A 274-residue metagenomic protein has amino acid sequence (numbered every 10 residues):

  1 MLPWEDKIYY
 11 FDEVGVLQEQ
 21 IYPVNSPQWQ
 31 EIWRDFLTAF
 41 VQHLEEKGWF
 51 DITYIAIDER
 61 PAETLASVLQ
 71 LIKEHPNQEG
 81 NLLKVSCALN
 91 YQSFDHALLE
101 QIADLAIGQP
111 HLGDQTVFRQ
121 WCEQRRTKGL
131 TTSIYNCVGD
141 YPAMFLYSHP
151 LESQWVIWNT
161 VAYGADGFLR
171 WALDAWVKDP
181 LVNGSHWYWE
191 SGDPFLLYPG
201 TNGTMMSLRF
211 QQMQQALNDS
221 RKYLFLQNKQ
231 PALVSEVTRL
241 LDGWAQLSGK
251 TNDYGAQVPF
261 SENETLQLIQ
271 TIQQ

Functional and structural regions predicted by a protein language model:
M1-L83, C87-E100, D174-V177, Q246-L247 (+1 more regions): Aromatic-lined carbohydrate-binding surfaces of glycoside hydrolases
R60-L65, Q92-D95, G108-V117, Y141-L146 (+2 more regions): Acidic-and-aromatic substrate-binding clefts and catalytic sites of carbohydrate-active enzymes
L69, K73, F118-E123, V156-I157: Short amphipathic alpha-helical segments and helix-helix/interface helices
N77, R126, V161: Anion (oxyanion) recognition and catalysis
A88, G108, Y135-C137, R170-W171: Generic beta-sheet signal
L98-A106, R126-S133, G164-G167: Glycine-enriched alpha-helix->loop->beta-strand junction motifs that scaffold or abut catalytic
R125-W155, A172: Active-site clefts of carbohydrate-active enzymes
P142, N159-Q274: Aromatic- and carboxylate-lined catalytic core of secreted/periplasmic carbohydrate-active enzymes
